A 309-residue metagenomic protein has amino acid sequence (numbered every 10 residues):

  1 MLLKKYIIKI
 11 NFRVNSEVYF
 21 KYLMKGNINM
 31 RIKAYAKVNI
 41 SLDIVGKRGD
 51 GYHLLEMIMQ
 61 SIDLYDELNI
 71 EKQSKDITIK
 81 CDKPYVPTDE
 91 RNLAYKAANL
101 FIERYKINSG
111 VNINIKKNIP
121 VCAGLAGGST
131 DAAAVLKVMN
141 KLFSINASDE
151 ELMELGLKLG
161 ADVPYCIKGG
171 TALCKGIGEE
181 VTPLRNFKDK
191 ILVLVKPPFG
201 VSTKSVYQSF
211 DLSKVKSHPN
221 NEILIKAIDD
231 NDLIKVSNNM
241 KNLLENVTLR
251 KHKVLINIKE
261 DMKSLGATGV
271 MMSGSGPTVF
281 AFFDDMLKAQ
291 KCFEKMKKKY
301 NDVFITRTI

Functional and structural regions predicted by a protein language model:
L2-K5, I10-F20: N-terminal amphipathic/hydrophobic targeting modules at extreme N-termini, encompassing cleavable Sec/SRP-type signal
Y19, L23-A123, K141, I145-M153 (+3 more regions): ATP-binding N-lobe of GHMP and related small-molecule kinases
R31-K33, S41-M57, I145-G269, F282-I309: ATP-dependent small-molecule kinase catalytic core of the GHMP/sugar-kinase superfamily and closely related
I40, L68, A94, G128 (+4 more regions): Residue-level signal for inorganic ion chemistry
D82-V86, T278, D302: A short interface-forming secondary-structure element
K96-G110, K137-V138, N238-N257: A short, flexible low-complexity segment enriched in Lys/Arg and Gly/Pro that occurs in N-terminal basic tails
N114-F143, A161, T268-F283: Glycine/serine-rich anion-binding loops at beta->alpha junctions that coordinate negatively charged ligand groups
